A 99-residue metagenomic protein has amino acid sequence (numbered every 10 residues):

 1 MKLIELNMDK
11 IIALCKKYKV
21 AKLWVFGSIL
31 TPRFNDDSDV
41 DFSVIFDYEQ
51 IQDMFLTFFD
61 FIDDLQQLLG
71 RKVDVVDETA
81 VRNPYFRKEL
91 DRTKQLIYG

Functional and structural regions predicted by a protein language model:
M1-W24, L30-D36, E49-G99: Catalytic core of pol beta-like nucleotidyltransferases
I45-D47: Residue-level recognition of strand-loop junctions within catalytic nucleotide-signaling folds
